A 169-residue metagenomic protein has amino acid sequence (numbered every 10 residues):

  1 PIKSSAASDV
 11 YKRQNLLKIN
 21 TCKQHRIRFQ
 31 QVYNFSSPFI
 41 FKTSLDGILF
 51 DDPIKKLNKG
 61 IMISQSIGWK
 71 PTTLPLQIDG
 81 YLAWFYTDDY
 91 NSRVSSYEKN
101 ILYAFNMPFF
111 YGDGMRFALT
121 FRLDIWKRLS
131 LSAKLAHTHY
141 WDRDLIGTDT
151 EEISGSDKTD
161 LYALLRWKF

Functional and structural regions predicted by a protein language model:
P1-Y11: Single conserved hydrophobic/aromatic residue that forms the stacking wall/gate of nucleotide- or nucleobase-binding
S5, S37-T43, T73-D79, L123 (+1 more regions): Repeated loop/turn-to-beta-strand initiation elements of outer-membrane beta-barrel proteins
S8, L45-D51, P71-T73, L82-D88 (+2 more regions): Transmembrane beta-strands of outer-membrane beta-barrel pores
K12-K18, L45-I48, D52-I63, Y90-E98 (+1 more regions): Outer-membrane beta-barrel translocator domains and adjoining extracellular loop/strand segments of Gram-negative
T21-I27, L57-I63, D113-F117, D157-L161: Residues that define the transmembrane beta-barrel architecture of outer-membrane proteins
I27-L49: Surface-exposed extracellular loop regions of Gram-negative outer-membrane beta-barrel proteins
I67, A118, L123, I153-F169: Outer-membrane beta-barrel "beta-signal"
D89-M115, D124: Outer membrane beta-barrel transmembrane domains
